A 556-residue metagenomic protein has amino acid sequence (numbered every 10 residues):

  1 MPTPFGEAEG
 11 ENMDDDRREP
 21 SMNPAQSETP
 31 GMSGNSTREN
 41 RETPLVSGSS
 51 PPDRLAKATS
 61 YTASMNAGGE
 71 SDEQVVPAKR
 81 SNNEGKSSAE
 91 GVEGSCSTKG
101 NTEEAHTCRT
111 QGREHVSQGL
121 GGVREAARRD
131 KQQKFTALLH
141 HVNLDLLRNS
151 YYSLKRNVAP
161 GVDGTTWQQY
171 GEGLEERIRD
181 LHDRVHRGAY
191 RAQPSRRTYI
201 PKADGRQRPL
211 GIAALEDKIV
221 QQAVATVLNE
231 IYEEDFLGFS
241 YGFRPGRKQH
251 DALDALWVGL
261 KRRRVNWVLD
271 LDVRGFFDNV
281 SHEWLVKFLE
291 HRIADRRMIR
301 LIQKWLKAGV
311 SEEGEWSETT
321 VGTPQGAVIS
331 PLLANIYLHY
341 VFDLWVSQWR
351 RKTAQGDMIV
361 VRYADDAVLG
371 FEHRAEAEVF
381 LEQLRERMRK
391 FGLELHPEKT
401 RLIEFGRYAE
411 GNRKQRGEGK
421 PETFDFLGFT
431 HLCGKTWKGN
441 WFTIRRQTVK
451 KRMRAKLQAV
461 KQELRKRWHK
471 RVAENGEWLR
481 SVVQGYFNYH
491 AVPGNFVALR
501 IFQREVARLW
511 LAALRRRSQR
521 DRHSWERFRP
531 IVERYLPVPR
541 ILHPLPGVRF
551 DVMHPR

Functional and structural regions predicted by a protein language model:
M1-R556: Non-catalytic terminal/accessory segments
